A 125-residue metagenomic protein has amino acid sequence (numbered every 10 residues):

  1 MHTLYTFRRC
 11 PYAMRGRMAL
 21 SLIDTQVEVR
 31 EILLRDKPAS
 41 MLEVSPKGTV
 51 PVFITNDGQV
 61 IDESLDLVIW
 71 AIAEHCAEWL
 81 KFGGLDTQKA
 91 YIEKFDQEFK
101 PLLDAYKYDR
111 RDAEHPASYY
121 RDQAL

Functional and structural regions predicted by a protein language model:
M1-A124: GST-like domain detector, emphasizing the conserved glutathione-binding G-site in the N-terminal thioredoxin-like
